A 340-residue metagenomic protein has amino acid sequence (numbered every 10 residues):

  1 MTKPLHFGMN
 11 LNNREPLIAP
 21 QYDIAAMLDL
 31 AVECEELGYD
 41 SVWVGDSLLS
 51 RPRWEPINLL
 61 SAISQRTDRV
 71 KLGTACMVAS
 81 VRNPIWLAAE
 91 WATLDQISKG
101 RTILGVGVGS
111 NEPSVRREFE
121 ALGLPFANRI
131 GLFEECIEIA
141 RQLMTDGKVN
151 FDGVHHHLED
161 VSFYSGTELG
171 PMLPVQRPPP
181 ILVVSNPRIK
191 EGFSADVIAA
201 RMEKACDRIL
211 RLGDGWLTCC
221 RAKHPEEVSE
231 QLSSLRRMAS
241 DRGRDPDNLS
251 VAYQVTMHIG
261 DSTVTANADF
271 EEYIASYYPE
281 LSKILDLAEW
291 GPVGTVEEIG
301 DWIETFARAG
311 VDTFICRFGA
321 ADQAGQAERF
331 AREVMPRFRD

Functional and structural regions predicted by a protein language model:
M1-D340: Active-site-adjacent structural elements that line small-molecule/cofactor binding pockets in enzymes
